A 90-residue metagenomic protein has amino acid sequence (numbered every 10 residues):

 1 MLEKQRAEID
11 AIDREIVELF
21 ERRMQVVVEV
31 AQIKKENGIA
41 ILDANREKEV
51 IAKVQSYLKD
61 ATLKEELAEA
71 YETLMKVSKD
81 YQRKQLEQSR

Functional and structural regions predicted by a protein language model:
M1-R90: Domain-level signature for soluble enzymes in the chorismate/prephenate branch of the shikimate pathway
